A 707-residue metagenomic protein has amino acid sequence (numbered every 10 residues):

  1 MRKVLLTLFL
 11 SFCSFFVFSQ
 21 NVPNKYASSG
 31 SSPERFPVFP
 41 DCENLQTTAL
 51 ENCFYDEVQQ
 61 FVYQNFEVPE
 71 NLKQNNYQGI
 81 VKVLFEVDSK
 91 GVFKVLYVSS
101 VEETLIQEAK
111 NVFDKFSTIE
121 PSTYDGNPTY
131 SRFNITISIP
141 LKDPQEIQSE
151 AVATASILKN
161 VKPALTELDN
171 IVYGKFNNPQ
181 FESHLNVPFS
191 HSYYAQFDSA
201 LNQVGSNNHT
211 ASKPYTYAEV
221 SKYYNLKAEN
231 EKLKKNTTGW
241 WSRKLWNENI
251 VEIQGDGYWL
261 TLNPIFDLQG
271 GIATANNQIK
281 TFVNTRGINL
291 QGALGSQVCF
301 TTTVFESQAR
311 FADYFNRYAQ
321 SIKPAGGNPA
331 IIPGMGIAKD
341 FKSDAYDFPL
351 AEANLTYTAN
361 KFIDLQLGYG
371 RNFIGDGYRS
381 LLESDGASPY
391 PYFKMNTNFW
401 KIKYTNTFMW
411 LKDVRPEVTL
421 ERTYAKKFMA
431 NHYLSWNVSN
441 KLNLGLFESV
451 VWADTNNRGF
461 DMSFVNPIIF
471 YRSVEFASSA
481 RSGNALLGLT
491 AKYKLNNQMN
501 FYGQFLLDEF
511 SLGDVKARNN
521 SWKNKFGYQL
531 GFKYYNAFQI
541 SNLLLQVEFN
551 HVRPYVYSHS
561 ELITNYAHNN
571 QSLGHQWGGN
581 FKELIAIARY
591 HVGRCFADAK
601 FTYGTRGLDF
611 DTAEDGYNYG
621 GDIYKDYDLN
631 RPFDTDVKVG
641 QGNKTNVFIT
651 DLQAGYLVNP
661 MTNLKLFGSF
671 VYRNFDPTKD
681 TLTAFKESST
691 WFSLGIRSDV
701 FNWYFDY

Functional and structural regions predicted by a protein language model:
V4-C13: Sec-dependent N-terminal signal peptides
L5-L6, Q20-K159: Charge-biased low-complexity segments
F15-S19: Sec/Tat signal peptide C-region and signal peptidase I cleavage site
Y77-G79, T129-S131, F282, D347 (+7 more regions): Residue-level preference for beta-strand/loop junctions
S117-T118, P264-I272, F670-R673: Generic short beta-strand segments
K162-N443, S449-D454, A517-F526, K533 (+5 more regions): Outer-membrane beta-barrel channel domains
F348, L442-Y707: Exposed, low-structure sequence patches enriched in small/polar residues
